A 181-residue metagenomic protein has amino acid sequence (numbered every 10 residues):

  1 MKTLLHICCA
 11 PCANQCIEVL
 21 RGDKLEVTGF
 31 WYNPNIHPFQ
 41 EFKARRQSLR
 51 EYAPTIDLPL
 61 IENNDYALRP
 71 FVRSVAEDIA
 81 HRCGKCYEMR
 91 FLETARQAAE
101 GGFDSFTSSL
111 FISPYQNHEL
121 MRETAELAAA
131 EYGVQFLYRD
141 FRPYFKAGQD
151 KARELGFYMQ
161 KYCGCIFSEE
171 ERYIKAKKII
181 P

Functional and structural regions predicted by a protein language model:
M1-P181: Nucleotide-activated chemistry modules centered on ATP-dependent adenylation/adenylyltransferase
